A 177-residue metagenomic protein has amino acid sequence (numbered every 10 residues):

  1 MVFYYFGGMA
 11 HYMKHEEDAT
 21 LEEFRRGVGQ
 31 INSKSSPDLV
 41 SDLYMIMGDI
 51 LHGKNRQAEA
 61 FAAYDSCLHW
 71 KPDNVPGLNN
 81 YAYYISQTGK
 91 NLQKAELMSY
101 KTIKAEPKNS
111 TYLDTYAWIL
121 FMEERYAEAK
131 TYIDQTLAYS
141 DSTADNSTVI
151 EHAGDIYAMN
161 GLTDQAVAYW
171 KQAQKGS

Functional and structural regions predicted by a protein language model:
F3, S36-P37, L43, G77 (+2 more regions): TPR alpha-solenoid repeat register
M9, D49, Y83-Y84, W118 (+1 more regions): Residue-level recognition of tetratricopeptide repeat
K14, K54, T88-G89, E123 (+1 more regions): Structural motif corresponding to the intra-repeat A-B loop/turn of tetratricopeptide repeats
G29, L68-H69, Y100-K104, D134-D141 (+1 more regions): Conserved structural position within tetratricopeptide repeats
N32, P72, P107, D141-A144: Short coil turns that delineate tetratricopeptide repeat
